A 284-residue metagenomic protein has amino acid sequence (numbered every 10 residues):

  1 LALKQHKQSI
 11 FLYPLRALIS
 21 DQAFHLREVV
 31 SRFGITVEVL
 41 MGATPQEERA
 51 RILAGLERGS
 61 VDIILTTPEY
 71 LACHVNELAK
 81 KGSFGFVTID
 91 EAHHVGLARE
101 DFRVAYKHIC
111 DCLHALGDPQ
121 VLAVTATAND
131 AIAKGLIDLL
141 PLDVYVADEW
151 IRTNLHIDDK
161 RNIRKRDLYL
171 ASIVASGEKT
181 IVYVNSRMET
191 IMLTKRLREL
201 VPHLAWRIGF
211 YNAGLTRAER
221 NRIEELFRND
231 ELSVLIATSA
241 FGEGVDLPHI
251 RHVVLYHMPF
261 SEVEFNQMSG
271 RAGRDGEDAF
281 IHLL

Functional and structural regions predicted by a protein language model:
L1-F24, S31-T36, L116: Conserved SF1/SF2 helicase motif Ia
Q8-Q22, I132, I173-L200, G209-N212: Conserved strand-helix element at the start of the C-terminal RecA-like helicase core
S20-P45, G55, D138-L140: Conserved helix-turn-beta segment of the N-terminal RecA-like "Helicase ATP-binding" lobe in SF1/SF2 helicases
E47-A54, R207-T238: Conserved helicase ATPase core of P-loop NTP-dependent helicases/translocases
G55-V75, L226-V245: Conserved two-lobed SF2 helicase motor
E69-Y70, V75-Q120: SF2 helicase catalytic motif II
C112-A115, P119-Q120, T127-A175: Interdomain hinge/linker at the junction between the two RecA-like core domains of SF2 helicases
Y256, S261-Q267, R271-L284: Conserved segment of the helicase C-terminal RecA-like domain
